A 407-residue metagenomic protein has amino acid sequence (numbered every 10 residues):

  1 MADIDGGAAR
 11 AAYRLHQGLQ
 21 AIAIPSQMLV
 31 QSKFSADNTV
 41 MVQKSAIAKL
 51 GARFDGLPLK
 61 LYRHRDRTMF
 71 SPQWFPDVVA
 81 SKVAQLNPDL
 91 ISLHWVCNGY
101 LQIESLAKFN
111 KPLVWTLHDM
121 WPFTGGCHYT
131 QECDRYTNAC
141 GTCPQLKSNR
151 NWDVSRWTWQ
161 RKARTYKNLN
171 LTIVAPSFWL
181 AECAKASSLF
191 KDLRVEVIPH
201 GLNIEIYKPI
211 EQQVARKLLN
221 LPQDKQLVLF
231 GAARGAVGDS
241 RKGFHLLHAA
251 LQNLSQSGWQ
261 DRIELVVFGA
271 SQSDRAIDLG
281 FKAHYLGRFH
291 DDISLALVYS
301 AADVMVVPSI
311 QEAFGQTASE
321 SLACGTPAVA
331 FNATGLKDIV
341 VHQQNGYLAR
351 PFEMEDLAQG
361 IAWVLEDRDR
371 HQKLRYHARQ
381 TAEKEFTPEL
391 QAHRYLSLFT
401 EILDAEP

Functional and structural regions predicted by a protein language model:
T124-Y129, N149-V197, L202-Q212: A short, active-site helix/loop in glycosyltransferases that binds the activated sugar's phosphate group
P222-K242, H248-L251: Conserved donor-binding/catalytic core segment of Leloir-type glycosyltransferases
G258, R262, G269-A296: Nucleotide-activated donor-binding/catalytic signature segment of Leloir-type glycosyltransferases, i.e., the conserved
L297-A302: Short alpha-helical donor nucleotide-sugar binding micro-motif in glycosyltransferases
I310: Aromatic "clamp/platform" in nucleotide-sugar-dependent glycosyltransferases that forms part of the donor/acceptor
P327-A330: Short hydrophobic beta-strand element within catalytic cores of glycosyltransferases and related nucleotide-activated
H342-Q343, Y347-M354, W363-D369: Conserved acidic donor-binding segment of nucleotide-sugar-dependent glycosyltransferases
D356, W363, R370-E385, Q391-S397 (+1 more regions): A short, well-ordered alpha-helix in the C-terminal region of glycosyltransferases
